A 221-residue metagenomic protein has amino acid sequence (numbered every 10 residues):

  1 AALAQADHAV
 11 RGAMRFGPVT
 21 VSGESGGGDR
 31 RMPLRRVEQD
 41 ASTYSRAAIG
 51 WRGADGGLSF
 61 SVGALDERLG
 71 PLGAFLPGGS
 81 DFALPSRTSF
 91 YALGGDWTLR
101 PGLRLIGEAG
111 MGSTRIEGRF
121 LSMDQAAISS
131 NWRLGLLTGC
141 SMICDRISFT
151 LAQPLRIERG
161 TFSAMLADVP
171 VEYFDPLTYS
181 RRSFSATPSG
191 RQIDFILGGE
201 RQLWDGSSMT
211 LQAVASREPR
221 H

Functional and structural regions predicted by a protein language model:
A1-A4, A9: Outer-membrane translocation/initiation segment of Type V secreted surface proteins
L3-A4, Q39-A41: A short catalytic or substrate-binding loop motif that flags glycine-/basic-rich loops and adjacent residues that bind
A13, S22, R36-Q39, S45 (+4 more regions): Outer membrane beta-barrel transmembrane domains
G17, R31-L34: Terminal, compositionally biased segments used for targeting/anchoring and flexible tails
G26-G28: Preference for solvent-exposed, low-hydrophobicity sequence contexts
P219-H221: Proline-poor, low-complexity alpha-helical tail modules
